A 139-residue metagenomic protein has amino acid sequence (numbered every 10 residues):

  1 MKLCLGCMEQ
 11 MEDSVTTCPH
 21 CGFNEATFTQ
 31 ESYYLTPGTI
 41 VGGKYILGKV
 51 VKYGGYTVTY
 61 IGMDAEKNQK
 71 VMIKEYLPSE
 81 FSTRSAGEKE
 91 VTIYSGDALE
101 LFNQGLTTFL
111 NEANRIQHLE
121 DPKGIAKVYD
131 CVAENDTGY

Functional and structural regions predicted by a protein language model:
C4-C7, C18-C21: Short cysteine-rich clusters marking metal-coordination/redox-active sites
Q10-M11, E25: Cys/His-rich microdomains that often coordinate metals
F28-L47: A short, low-complexity linker immediately N-terminal to eukaryotic Hanks-type protein kinase catalytic domains
L47-G55, T59: Protein kinase glycine-rich loop
K52, N111, E120-G124: Flexible N-lobe loop architecture of eukaryotic-like protein kinase catalytic domains
G62-V71, Y76-T83: Conserved N-lobe loop of protein kinases adjacent to the ATP-binding glycine-rich P-loop
T83-L119: AlphaC helix of the eukaryotic protein kinase fold
K127-G138: Short beta-strand micro-motifs within the conserved protein kinase catalytic domain, predominantly in the N-lobe
